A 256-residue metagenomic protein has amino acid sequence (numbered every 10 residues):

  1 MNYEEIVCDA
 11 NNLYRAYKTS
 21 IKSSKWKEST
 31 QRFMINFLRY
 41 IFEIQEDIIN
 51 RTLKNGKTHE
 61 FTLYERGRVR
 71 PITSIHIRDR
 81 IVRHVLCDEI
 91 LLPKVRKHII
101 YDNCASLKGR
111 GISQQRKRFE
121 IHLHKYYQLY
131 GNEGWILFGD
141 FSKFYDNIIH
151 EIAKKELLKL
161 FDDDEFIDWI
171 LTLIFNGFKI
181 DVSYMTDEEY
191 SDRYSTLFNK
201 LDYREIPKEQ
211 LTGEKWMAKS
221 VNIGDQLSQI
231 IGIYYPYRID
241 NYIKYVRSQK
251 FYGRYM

Functional and structural regions predicted by a protein language model:
M1-E43, D47-N50: Non-catalytic, polymerase-adjacent accessory regions of viral genome-replication enzymes
Y3, E89-I149: Active-site-proximal segment of RNA-dependent polymerases
V7-S23, N55-E60, C87-V95, Y127 (+1 more regions): Short, compositionally biased low-complexity segments
W26, T30, G67-P71, I100-C104 (+3 more regions): Glycine- and acidic
R39-R68: Active-site-flanking structural segment that lines cofactor/substrate pockets
I72-S106, K208-M217: Glycine/proline-rich, flexible active-site/cofactor-binding loop segments that harbor closely spaced acidic
Q128-M256: Conserved polymerase palm-domain catalytic core
